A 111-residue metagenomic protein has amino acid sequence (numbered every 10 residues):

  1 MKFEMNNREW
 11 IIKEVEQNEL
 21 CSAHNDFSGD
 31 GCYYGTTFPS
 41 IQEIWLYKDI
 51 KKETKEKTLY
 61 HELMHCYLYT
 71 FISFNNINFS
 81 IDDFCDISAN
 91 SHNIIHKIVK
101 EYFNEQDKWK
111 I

Functional and structural regions predicted by a protein language model:
M1-T54, T70-I111: Metalloprotease/metallohydrolase-associated module, dominated by Zn2+-dependent proteases
K57-Y69: Active-site recognition of the HExxH zinc-binding catalytic motif
